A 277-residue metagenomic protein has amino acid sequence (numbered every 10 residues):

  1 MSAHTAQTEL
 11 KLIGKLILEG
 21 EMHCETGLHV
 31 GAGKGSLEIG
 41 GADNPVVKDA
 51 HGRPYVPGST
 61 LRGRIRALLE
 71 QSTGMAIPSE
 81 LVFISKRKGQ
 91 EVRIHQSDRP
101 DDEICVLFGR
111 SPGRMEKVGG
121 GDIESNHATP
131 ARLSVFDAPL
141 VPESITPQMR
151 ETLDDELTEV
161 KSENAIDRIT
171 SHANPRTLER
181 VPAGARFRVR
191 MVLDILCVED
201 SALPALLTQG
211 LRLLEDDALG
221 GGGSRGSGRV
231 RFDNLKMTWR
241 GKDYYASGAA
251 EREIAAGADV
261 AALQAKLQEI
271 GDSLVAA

Functional and structural regions predicted by a protein language model:
M1-A277: RNA-binding basic/glycine-rich loop and surface signature characteristic of RAMP-family CRISPR effectors
